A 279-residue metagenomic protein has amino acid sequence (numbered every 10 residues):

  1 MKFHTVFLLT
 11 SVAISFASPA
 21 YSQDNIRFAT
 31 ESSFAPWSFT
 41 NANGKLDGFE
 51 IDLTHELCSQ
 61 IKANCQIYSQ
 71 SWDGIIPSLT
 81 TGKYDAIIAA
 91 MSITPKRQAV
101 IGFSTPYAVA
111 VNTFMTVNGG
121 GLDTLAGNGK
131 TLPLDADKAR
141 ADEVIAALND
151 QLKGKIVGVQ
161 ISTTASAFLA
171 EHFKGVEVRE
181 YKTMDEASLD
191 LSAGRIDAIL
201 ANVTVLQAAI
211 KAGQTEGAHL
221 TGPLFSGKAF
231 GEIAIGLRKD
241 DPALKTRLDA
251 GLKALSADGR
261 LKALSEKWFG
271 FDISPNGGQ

Functional and structural regions predicted by a protein language model:
F16-S22: Sec/Tat signal peptide C-region and signal peptidase I cleavage site
Q23-P95, A99, D258, F271: Extracytoplasmic small-molecule ligand-binding "clamshell" domains of the periplasmic binding protein/Venus flytrap
S32, L46-S59, T116-G175, R179 (+1 more regions): Bilobed "Venus flytrap"/periplasmic-binding protein-like clamshell domains and structurally analogous long
S32, V109-T113, V203-A250, F271-Q279: Periplasmic-binding protein-like
D52-I61, N118-A139, T163, F230-F271: Extended ligand-binding regions for polar small-molecule ligands
S59, N64-A146, H219-K228: Acidic, polar ligand-binding/catalytic clefts
N64-S71, G158-V159, V176-T183: Short beta-strand-to-loop elements that line the ligand-binding cleft of bilobed periplasmic-binding protein-like
G74-P77, A90-A99, A167-E171, D185-S188 (+2 more regions): A ligand-binding cleft/hinge motif common to bilobed small-molecule-binding domains
